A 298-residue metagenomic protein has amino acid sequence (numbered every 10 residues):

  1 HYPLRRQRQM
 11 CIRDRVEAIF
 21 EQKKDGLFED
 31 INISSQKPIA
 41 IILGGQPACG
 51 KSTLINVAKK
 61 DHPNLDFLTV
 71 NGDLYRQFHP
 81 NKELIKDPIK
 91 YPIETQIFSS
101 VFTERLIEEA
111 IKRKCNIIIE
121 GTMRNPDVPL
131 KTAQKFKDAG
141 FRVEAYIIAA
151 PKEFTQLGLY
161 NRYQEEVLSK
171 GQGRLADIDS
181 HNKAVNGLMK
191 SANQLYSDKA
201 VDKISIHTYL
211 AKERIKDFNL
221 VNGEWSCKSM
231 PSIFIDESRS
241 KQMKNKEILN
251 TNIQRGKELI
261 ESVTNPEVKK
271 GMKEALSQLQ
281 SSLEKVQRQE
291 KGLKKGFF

Functional and structural regions predicted by a protein language model:
H1-R8, I12: Single conserved hydrophobic/aromatic residue that forms the stacking wall/gate of nucleotide- or nucleobase-binding
I19-S34: Pre-Walker A adenine-sensing motif
Q46-P47: The conserved Walker
K51: Conserved lysine of the Walker
L54: Hydrophobic positions on the alpha1 helix immediately C-terminal to the Walker A/P-loop
N64-T69, L74-Q134, A139: Conserved nucleotide-sensing/catalytic segment adjacent to the nucleotide-binding pocket in NTP-handling enzymes
D138-Y160: Conserved phosphate-donor/acceptor-positioning beta-strand/loop module used by diverse small-molecule
L157-Q289: Conserved GTP-binding G-domain of TRAFAC-class P-loop NTPases and closely related GTPase folds
